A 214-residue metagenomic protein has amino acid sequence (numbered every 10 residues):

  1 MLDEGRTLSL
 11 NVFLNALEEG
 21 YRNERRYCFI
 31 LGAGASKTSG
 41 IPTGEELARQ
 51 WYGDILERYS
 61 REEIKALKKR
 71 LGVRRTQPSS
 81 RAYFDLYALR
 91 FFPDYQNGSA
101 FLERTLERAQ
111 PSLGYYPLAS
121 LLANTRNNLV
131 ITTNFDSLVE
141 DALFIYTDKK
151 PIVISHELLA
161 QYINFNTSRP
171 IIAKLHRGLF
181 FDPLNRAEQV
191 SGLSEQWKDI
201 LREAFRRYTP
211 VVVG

Functional and structural regions predicted by a protein language model:
M1-T209: Conserved catalytic-core helix/loop/strand module for nucleotide-ribose chemistry
G214: Active-site loops and adjacent core secondary-structure elements that bind or stabilize anionic groups
